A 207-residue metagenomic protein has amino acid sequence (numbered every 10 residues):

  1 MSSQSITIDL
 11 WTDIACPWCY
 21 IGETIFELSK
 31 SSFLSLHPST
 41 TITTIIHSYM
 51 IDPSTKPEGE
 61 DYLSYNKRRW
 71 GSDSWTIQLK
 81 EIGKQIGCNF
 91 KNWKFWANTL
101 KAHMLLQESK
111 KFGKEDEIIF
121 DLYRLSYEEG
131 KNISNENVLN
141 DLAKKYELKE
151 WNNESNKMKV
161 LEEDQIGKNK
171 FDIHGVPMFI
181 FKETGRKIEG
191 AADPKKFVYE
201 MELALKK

Functional and structural regions predicted by a protein language model:
M1-Q4: Eukaryotic N-terminal targeting leaders
I8-W11, E23-S35, I42, I46 (+2 more regions): C-terminal cap of thioredoxin/glutaredoxin-like
C16-C19: Short cysteine clusters
T24-S126: Structural alpha/beta surface segment adjacent to cysteine/selenocysteine redox centers across thiol/disulfide enzymes
